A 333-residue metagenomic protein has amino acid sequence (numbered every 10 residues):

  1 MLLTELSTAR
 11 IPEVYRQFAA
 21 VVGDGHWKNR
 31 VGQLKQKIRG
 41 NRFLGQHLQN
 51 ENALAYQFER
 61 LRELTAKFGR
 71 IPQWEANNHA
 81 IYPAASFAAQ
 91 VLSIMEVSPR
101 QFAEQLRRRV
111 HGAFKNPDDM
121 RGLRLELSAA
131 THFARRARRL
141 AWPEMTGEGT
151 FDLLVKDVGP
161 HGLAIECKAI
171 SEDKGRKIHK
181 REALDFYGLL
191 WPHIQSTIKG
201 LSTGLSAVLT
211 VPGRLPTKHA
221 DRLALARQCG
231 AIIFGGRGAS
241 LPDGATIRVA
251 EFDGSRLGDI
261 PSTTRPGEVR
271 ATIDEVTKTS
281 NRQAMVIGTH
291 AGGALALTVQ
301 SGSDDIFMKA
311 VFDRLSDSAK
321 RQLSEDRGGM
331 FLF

Functional and structural regions predicted by a protein language model:
L2-R16, G23-G25, I38, R42-Q46 (+3 more regions): Metal-dependent nuclease catalytic core centered on acidic motifs
V21, H26-L123: Interdomain/boundary linker segments immediately adjacent to catalytic/signaling cores
M120-R139: Short N-terminal edge-element motif at the start of the domain
R124-S128, E148, A310: Short, well-structured alpha-helical interface segments that form or flank functional binding sites
F133, L153-V155, H161-A169, L295-A296 (+1 more regions): Conserved catalytic cores of phosphodiester-cleaving nucleases, focusing on short active-site segments
R135-K156: A short acidic/basic microdomain associated with nuclease active sites
R139, D152, G162-L163, M330: Beta-sheet entry/capping signal
V155-A164, A319-R327: Active-site beta-strand-loop-beta-strand hairpin of nuclease catalytic cores that positions key catalytic residues
